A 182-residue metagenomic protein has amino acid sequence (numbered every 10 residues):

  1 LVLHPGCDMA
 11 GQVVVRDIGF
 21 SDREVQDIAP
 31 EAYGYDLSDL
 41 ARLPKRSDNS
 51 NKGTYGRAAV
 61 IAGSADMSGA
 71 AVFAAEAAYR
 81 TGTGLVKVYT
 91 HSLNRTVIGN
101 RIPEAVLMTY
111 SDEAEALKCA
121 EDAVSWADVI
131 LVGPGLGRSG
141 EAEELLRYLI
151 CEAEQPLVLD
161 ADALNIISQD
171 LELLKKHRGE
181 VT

Functional and structural regions predicted by a protein language model:
V2-L157, A161, N165-T182: Small-residue (G/A/S/T)-rich helix-start motifs and N-terminal tracts that mark the onset
